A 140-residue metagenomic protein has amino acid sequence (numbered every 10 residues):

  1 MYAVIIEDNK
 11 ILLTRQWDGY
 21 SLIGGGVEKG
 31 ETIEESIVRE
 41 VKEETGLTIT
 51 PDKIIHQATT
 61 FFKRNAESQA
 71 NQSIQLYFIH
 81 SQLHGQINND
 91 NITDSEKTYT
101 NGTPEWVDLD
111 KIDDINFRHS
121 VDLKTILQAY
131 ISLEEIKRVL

Functional and structural regions predicted by a protein language model:
M1-L22, I49, Q82: N-terminal strand-loop-strand
A3, I54, L76-H80: A structural signal for short, well-ordered beta-strand segments
I6, L22, N71-Q75, G102: Short connector loops at helix/strand junctions that flank enzyme active sites, especially segments positioning acidic
L13, Y77-I79, W106: Conserved hydrophobic/aromatic beta-strand scaffold that supports enzyme active sites
W17-Y20, D94-L140: Nudix hydrolase/Nudix homology domain
Y20-S21, A58-R64: Short, solvent-exposed loop/turn segments at secondary-structure junctions
I23, V27-Q57: The catalytic Nudix box helix
F62-N91: Active-site-adjacent beta-strand/loop module that shapes the phosphate/pyrophosphate-binding cleft
